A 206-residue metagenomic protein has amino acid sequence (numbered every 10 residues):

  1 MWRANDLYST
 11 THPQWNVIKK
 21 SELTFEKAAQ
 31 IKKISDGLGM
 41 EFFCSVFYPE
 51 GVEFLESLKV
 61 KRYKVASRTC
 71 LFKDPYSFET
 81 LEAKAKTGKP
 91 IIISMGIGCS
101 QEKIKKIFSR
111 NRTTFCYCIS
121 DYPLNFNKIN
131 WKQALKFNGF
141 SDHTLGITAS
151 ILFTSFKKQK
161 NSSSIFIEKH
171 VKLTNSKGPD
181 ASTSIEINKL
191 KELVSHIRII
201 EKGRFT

Functional and structural regions predicted by a protein language model:
M1-T206: Catalytic cores and adjacent flexible loops of soluble metabolic enzymes that perform enolate/carbanion chemistry on
